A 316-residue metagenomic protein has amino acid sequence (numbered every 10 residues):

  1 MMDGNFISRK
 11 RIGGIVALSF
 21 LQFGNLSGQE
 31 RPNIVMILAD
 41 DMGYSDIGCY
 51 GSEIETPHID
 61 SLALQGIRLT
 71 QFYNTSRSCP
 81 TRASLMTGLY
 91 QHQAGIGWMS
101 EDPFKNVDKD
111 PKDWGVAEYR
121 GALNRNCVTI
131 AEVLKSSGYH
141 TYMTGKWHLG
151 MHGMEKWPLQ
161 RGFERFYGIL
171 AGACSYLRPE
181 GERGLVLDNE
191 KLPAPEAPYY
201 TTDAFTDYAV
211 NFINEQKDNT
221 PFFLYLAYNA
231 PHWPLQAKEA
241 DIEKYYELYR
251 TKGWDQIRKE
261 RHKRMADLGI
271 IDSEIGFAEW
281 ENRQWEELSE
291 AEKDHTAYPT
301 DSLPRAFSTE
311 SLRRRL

Functional and structural regions predicted by a protein language model:
M1-G4, G14: Intrinsically disordered, low-complexity terminal and linker regions enriched in polar/acidic and proline-rich content
D3-S8, L26-L316: Formylglycine-dependent sulfatase
G13-Q22: Bacterial N-terminal signal peptides
